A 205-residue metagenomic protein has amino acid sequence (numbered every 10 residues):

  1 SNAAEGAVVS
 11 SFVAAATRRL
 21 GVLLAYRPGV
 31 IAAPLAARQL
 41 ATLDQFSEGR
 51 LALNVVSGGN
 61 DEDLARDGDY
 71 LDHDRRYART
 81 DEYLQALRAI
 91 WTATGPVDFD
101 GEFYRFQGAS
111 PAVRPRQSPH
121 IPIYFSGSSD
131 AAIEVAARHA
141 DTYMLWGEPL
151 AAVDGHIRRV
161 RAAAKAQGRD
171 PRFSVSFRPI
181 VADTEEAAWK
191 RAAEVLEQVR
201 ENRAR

Functional and structural regions predicted by a protein language model:
S1-R205: Active-site-adjacent structural elements that line small-molecule/cofactor binding pockets in enzymes
